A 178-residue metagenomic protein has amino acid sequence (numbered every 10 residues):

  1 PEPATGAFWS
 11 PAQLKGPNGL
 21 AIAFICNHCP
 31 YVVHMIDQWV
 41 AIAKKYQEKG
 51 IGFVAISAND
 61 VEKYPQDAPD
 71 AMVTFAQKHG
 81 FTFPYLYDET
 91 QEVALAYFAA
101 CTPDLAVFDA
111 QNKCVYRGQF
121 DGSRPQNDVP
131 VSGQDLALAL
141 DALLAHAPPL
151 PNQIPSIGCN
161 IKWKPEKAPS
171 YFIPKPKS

Functional and structural regions predicted by a protein language model:
P1-L144, P148-N152, K167, S178: Chalcogenol-based redox active-site neighborhoods
Q153-K177: Flexible coil segments in periplasmic/lumen-exposed cytochrome c-class electron-transfer proteins
